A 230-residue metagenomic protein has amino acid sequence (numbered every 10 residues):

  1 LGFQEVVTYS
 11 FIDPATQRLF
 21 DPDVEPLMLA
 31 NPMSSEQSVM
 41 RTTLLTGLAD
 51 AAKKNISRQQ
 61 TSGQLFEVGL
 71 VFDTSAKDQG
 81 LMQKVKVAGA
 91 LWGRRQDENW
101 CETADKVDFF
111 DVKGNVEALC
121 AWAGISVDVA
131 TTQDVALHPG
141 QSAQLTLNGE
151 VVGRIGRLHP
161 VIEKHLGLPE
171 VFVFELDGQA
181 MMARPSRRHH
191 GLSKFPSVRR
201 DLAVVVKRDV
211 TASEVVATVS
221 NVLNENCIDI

Functional and structural regions predicted by a protein language model:
L1, P32, G47, A51-N55 (+4 more regions): Generic, well-ordered alpha-helical scaffold segments in large soluble proteins
L1-G63, I230: Extended, well-folded interaction surfaces typified by the phenylalanyl-tRNA synthetase beta subunit core
F3, L44, A52, K84 (+2 more regions): Conserved phosphate/anionic-ligand binding catalytic regions in large, soluble enzymes, centered on
T8, M82, Q96-I230: A carboxyl-terminal module marker
R18, K54-N55, A76-Q79, Q133: A generic local secondary-structure boundary/capping motif
A30-P32, L65-E102, L147: Polyanion/phosphate-binding surface patch
T42, T46, G63-F66, K84 (+1 more regions): Non-catalytic, well-ordered alpha-helical scaffold segments
D50, K54, R58, T74 (+4 more regions): Short, well-ordered loop/turn and helix-capping segments at boundaries between secondary-structure elements and domains
